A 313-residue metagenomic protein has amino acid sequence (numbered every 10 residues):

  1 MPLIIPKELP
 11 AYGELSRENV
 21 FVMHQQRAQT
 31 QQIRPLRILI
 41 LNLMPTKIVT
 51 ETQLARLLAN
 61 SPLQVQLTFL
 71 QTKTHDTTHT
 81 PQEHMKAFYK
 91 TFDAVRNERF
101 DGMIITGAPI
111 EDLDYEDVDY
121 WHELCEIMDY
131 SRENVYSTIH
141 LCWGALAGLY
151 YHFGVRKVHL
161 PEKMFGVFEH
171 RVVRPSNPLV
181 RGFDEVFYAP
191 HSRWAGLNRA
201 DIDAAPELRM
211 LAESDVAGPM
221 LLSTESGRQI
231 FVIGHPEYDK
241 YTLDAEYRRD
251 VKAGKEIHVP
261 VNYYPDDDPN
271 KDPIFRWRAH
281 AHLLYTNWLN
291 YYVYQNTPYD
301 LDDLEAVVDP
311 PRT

Functional and structural regions predicted by a protein language model:
M1-Q71, Y89, V95, R99 (+2 more regions): Amide-donor transfer/coupling interface in amidating biosynthetic enzymes
T46, H75, E111: Active-site loop signature of alpha/beta-hydrolase-fold enzymes
T50-Q53, H79-P81, Y115-E116: Short, glycine/acidic-enriched capping/hinge loops at junctions between secondary-structure elements
L70-T74, G144-A145: Short, glycine/charge-rich beta-strand/loop segments that flank catalytic centers and engage negatively charged groups
K73-K86: N-terminal beta-loop-helix "entrance" segment that forms/cooperates in small-molecule cofactor or anionic ligand
M85, Y89-F92, A108, Y115: Helical hinge/lid and interdomain linker segments adjacent to catalytic or ligand-binding clefts that mediate domain
I105-R174: Cysteine-nucleophile active-site neighborhood
